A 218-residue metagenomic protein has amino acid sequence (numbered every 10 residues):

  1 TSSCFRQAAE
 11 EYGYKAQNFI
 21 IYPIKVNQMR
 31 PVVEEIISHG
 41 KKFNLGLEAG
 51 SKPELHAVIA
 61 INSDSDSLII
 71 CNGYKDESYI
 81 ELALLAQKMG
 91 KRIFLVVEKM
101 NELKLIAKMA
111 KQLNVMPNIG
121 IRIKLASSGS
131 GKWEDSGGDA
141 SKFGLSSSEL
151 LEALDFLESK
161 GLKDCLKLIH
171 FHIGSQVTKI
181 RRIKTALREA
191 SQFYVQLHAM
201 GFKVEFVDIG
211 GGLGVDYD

Functional and structural regions predicted by a protein language model:
T1-G13, P23: Low-complexity, highly charged intrinsically disordered N-terminal segments that act as targeting/localization
K15-Q17: A short, charged/proline- and glycine-enriched loop that marks the coil->beta-strand transition at the N-terminal
F19-F206, V215: Active-site-proximal beta-alpha core segment in soluble small-molecule metabolic enzymes
I209: Structured binding elements
